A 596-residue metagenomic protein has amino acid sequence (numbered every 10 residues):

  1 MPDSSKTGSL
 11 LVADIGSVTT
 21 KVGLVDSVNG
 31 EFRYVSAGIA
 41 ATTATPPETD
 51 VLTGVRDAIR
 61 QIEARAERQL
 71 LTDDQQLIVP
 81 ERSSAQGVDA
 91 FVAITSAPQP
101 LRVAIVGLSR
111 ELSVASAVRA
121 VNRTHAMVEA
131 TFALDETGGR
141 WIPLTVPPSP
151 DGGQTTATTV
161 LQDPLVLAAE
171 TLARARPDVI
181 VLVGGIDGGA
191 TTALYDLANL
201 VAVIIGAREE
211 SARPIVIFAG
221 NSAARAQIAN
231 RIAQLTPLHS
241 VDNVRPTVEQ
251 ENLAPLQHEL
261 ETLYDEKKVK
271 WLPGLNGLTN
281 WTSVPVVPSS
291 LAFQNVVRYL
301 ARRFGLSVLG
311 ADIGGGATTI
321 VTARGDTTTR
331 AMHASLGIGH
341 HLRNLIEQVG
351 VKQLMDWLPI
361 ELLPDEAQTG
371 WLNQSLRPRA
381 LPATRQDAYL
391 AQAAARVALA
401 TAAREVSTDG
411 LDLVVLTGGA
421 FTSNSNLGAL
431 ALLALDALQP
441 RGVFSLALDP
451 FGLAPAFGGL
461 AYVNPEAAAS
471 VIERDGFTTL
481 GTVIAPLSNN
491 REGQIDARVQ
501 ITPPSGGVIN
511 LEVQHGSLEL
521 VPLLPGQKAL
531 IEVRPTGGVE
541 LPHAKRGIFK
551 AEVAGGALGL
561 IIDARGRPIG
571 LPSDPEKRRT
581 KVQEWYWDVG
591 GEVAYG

Functional and structural regions predicted by a protein language model:
M1-K6, L77-S96, S116, F132-T171 (+3 more regions): Conserved phosphate-binding catalytic cores of ATP/NTP-utilizing and phosphoryl-transfer enzymes
P2-F32, L101-I105, A169-G184, L300-T327: Gly/Thr-rich phosphate-binding beta-strand-loop-beta motif of the actin/hexokinase/Hsp70
A13, T19-D50, L112, R123-A130 (+2 more regions): Short glycine-rich, Thr/Ser-proximal phosphate-binding strand/loop in the N-terminal lobe of ATP-dependent enzymes
L24, T43, G54, R60 (+4 more regions): Helical "lid/coupling" subdomains associated with nucleotide-phosphate turnover
A37-A66, D135-P164, G188, N344-G350 (+1 more regions): N-terminal phosphate-binding loop and adjacent alpha-helix
A41, D73-V114, G184, F421-N424: Short beta-strand-loop/turn "lid" adjacent to the catalytic site in phosphate-handling enzymes
L182, D187, I215-Q227, L411-N426: Glycine-rich phosphate-binding loops at beta-strand->alpha-helix junctions
I217-L256: Terminal amphipathic helices with adjacent charged low-complexity linkers/tails
